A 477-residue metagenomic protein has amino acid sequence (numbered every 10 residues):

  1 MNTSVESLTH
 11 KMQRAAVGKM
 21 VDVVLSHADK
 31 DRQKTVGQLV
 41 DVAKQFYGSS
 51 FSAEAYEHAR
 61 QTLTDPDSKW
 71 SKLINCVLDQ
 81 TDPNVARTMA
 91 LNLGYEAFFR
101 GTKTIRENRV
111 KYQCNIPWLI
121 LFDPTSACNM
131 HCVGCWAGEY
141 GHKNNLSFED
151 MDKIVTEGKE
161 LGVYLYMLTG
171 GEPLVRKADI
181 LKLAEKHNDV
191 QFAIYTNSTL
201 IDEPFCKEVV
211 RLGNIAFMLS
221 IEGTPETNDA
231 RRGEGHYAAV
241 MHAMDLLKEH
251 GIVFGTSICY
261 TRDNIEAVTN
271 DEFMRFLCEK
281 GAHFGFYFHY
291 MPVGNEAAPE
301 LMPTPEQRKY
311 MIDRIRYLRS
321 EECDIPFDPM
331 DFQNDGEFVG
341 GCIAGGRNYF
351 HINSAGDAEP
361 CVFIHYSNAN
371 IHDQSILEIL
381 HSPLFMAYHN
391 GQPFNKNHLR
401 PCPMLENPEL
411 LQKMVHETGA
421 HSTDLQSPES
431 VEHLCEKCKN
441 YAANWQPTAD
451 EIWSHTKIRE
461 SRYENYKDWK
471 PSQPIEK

Functional and structural regions predicted by a protein language model:
M1-Q61, D229-G345, N353-A355, E359 (+3 more regions): Radical SAM enzyme [4Fe-4S]-AdoMet core and its adjacent flexible, acidic and glycine-rich loops/tails across
N2-M12, A16, V23, H27 (+5 more regions): Flexible mid-to-C-terminal extensions adjoining Fe-S/redox cofactors in radical SAM and related proteins
V36-P204, K477: Conserved alpha-helical substructure of the radical SAM core
E96-P117, P329-F332, G336, N370-M386: Short, charged low-complexity linear segments at domain edges
I120, G346-N348: Short loop/turn microsegments at loop-to-beta-strand junctions
C128, C132-C135, C342, G356 (+2 more regions): Short cysteine clusters
G134, G138-G141, N348, S367 (+1 more regions): Secreted/processed peptides and extracellular or luminal domains of membrane proteins
F148-L168, L174-H289: Radical SAM/AdoMet-radical enzyme domain recognition
